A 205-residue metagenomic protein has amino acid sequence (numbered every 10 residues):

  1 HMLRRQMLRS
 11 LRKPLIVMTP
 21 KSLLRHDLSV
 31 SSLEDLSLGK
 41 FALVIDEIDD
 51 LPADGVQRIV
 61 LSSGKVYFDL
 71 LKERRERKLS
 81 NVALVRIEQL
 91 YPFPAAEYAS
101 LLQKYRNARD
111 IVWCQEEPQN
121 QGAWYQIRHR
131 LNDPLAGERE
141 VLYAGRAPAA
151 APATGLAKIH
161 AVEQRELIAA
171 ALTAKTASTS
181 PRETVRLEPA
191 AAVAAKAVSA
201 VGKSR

Functional and structural regions predicted by a protein language model:
H1-Q6: Thiamine diphosphate
R9, S22-R205: Thiamine diphosphate
M18: Hard-cation-handling environments
